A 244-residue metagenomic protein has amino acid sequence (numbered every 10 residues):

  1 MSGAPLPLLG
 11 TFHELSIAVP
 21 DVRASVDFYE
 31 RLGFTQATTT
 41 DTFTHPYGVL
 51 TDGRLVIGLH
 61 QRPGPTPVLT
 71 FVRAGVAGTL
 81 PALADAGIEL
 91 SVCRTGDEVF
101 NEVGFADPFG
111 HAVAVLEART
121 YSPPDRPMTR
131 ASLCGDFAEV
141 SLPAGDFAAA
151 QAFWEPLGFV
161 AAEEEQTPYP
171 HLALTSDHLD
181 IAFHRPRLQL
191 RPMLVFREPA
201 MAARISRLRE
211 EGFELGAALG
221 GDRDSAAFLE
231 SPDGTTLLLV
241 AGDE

Functional and structural regions predicted by a protein language model:
M1-I57, Q61-P63: Hydrophobic, helix-prone linear segments
M1-R23, P67-L69, L116-A152, L157 (+3 more regions): N-terminal beta-strand motif that seeds the catalytic metal site of vicinal oxygen chelate
S2-L6, D85-D136, L142, E164-Q166 (+3 more regions): Vicinal oxygen chelate
T11-P20, V49, Q61-A86, T95 (+4 more regions): Vicinal oxygen chelate
S25-E30, L83, G110, A150-E155 (+2 more regions): Conserved active-site tyrosine of GNAT-family acetyltransferases
E30-A37, I88, E155-A162, G212-F213: Conserved acetyl-CoA-binding loop of GNAT-fold acetyltransferases
T35-V68, A112-R119, F159-R197, E230 (+1 more regions): Conserved short beta-strand elements that form part of the metal-binding/catalytic scaffold of enzyme active sites
